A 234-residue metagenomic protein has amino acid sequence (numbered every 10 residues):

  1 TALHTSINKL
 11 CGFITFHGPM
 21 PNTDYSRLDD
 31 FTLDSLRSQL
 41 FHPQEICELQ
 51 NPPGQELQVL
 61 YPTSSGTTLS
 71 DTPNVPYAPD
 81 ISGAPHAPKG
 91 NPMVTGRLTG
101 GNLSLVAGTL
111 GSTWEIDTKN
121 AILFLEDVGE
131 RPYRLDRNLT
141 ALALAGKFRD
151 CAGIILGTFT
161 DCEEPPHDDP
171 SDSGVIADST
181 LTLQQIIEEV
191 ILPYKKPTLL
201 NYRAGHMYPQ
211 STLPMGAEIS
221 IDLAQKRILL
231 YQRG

Functional and structural regions predicted by a protein language model:
A2, R27-F31, R97-L105, E130-R137 (+4 more regions): Conserved active-site and cofactor/substrate-binding residues in soluble primary-metabolism enzymes
A2-Q44, L199-G234: Peripheral docking tails and interdomain loops at the edges of cofactor- or intermediate-handling domains
L10, P92-M93, L98-L103, T109 (+2 more regions): Short gly/pro-enriched beta-turn/loop segments at secondary-structure junctions
C11-F13, C151-A152, P193-P197: A short helix->loop->beta-strand "cap" motif at the edges of active sites that frequently abuts
F13-S104: Conserved anion/nucleotide-ligand pocket segment
D71-P73, P92-M93, L105-G111, N138-A141 (+1 more regions): Glycine-rich, charged/polar anion/phosphate-binding loops that engage phosphate groups from diverse ligands
W114-T182: Internal helical hairpin/lid segments
T158-G234: ATP/nucleoside-binding phosphotransfer catalytic cores, i.e., glycine-rich phosphate-binding loops
